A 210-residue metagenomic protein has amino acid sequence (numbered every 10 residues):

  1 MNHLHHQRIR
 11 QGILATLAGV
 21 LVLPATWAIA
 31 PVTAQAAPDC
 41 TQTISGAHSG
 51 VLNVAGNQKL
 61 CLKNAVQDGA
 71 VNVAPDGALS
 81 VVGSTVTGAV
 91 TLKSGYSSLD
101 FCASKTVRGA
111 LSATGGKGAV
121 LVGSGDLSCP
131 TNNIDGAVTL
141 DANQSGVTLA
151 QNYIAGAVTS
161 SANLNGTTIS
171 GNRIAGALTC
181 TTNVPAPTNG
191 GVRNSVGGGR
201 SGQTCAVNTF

Functional and structural regions predicted by a protein language model:
M1-H3, Q11, L23-T43: C-terminal region of N-terminal signal peptides and the immediate post-cleavage residues of exported proteins
L4-A18: Bacterial N-terminal signal peptides that target proteins for export
A18-T26, V51-N53, N57, N72 (+3 more regions): Hydrophobic alpha-helical membrane segments, chiefly transmembrane helices and signal peptide h-regions, characterized
A36-V82, V207-F210: N-terminal segments that cap or nucleate solenoid repeat domains
A37-V51, V122-G125, N133, Q144-F210: Predominantly polar beta-repeat domains that present long G/T/S/D/N-rich surfaces used to bind, process, or adhere
A55, K63, D68, A74 (+17 more regions): Feature marks extracellular polysaccharide-active and adherence modules
